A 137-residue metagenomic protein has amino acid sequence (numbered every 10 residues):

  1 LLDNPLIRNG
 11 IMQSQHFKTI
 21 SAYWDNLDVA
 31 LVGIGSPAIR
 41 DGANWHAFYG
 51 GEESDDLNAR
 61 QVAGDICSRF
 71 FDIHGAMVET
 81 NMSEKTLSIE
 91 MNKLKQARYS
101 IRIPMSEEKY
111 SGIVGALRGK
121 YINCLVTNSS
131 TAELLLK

Functional and structural regions predicted by a protein language model:
L1-K137: Conserved phosphate- and dinucleotide-binding cores of soluble alpha/beta proteins, encompassing both enzyme active
